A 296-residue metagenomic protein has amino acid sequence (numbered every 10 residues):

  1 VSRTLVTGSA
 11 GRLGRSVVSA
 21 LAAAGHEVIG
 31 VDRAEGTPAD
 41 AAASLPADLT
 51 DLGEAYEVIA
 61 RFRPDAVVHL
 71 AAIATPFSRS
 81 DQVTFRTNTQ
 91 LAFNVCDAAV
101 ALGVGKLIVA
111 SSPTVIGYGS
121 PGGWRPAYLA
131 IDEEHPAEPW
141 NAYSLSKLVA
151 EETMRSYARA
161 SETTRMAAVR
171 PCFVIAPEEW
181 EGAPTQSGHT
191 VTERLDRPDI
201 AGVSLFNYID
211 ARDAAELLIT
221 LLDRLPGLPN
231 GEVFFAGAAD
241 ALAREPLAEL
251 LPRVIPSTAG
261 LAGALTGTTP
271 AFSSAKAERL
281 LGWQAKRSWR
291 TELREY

Functional and structural regions predicted by a protein language model:
T4-A24: N-terminal Rossmann NAD(P)H-binding glycine-rich loop of SDR-like oxidoreductase domains
L49-T87: NAD(P)H-binding glycine-rich loop region in Rossmannoid oxidoreductase-like domains and their noncatalytic homologs
V67, R79-I108: NAD(P)-cofactor binding segment of oxidoreductase domains
R86, G122-T164: Catalytic helix-loop patch of NAD(P)-dependent Rossmann-fold dehydrogenases
N94-W140: Conserved Rossmann-fold NAD(P)-dependent oxidoreductase catalytic core, especially the SDR/UDP-sugar
G123, E152-A211: NAD(P)-dependent short-chain dehydrogenase/reductase
L217-G267, S274, R279: Mid/C-terminal beta-alpha module of Rossmann-like enzyme folds, strongest in SDR-family dehydrogenases/epimerases
T268, S274, E278-L280, Q284-Y296: Amphipathic terminal alpha-helices
